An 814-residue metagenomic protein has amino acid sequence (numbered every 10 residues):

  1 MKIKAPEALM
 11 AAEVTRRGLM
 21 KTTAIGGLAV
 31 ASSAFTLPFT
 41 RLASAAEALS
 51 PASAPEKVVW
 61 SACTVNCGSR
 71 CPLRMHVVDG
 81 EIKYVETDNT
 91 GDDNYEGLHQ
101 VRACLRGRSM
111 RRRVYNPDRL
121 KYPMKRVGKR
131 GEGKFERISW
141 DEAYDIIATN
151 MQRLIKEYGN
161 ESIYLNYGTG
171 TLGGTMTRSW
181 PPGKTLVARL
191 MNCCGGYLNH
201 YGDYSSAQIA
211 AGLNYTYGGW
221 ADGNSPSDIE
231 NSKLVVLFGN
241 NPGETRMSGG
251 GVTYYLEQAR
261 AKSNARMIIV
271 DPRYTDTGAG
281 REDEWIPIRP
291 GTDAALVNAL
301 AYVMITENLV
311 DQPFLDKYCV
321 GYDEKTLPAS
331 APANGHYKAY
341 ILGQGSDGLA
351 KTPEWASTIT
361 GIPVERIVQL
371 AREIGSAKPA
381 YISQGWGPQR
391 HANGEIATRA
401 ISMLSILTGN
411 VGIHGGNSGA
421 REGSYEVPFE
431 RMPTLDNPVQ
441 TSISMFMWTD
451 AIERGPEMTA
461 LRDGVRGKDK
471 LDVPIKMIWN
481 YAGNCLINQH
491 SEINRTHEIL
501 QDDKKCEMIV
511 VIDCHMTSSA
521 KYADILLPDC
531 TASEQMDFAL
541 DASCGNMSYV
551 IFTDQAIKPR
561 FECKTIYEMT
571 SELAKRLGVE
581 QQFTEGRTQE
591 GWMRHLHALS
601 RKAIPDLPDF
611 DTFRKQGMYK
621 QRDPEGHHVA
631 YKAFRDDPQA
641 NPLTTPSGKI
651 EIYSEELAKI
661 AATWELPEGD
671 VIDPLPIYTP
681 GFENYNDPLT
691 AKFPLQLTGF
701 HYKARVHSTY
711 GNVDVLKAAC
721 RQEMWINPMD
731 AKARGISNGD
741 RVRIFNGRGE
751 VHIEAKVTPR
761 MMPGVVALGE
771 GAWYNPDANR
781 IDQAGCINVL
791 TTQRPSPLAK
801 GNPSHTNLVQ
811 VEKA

Functional and structural regions predicted by a protein language model:
K2-E7, P182-V270, A295, S405-Y522 (+2 more regions): Extended redox/cofactor-interaction regions of prokaryotic respiratory oxidoreductases
K2-L309, G335, A460, K468 (+4 more regions): N-terminal export/assembly segments and adjacent metallocofactor-ligating motifs of anaerobic energy-metabolism
G168-T169, K317-V320, I374, N417-P428 (+2 more regions): A glycine-rich phosphate-binding loop feature that marks nucleotide/adenosyl-phosphate handling sites
R273-A377: Long, well-ordered, tryptophan-enriched scaffold segments
E282-I288, S548-P559: Short beta-alpha connecting loops at secondary-structure transitions that line or flank enzyme active sites
A333-N334, K338-R454: Active-site phosphate/pyrophosphate-binding segments
E507-M508, Q555-A574: Phosphate/diphosphate-binding loops
I566-Q616, S708-Y710, D714-W725, M729-A814: Long, contiguous, secondary-structure-rich segments that constitute the structural scaffold of globular domains
